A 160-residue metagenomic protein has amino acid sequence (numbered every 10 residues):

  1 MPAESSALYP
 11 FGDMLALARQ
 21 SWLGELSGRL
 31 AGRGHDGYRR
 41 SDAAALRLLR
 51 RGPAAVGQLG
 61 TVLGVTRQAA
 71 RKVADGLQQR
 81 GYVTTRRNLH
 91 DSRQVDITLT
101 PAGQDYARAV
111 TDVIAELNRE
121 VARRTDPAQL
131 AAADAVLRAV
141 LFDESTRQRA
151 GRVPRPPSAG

Functional and structural regions predicted by a protein language model:
M1-G37, G160: N-terminal leader segment of winged-helix/HTH proteins
M1-S6, A54, A128-G160: C-terminal regulatory/oligomerization modules of transcriptional regulators
S5-A16, R67, A107, P127-L130: Amphipathic, non-membrane alpha-helical segments in soluble helical-bundle scaffolds
D13-A16, R47, R138, F142: Generic alpha-helical structural context detector
A18, W22-R29, L63, Y106-T125 (+1 more regions): Alpha-helical linker/hinge and terminal dimerization helices associated with HTH transcriptional regulators
G24-Q68: N-terminal helix-turn-helix DNA-binding core of bacterial DNA-binding proteins
T61, D75-R138: Charged, amphipathic alpha-helical coiled-coil/dimerization segments
